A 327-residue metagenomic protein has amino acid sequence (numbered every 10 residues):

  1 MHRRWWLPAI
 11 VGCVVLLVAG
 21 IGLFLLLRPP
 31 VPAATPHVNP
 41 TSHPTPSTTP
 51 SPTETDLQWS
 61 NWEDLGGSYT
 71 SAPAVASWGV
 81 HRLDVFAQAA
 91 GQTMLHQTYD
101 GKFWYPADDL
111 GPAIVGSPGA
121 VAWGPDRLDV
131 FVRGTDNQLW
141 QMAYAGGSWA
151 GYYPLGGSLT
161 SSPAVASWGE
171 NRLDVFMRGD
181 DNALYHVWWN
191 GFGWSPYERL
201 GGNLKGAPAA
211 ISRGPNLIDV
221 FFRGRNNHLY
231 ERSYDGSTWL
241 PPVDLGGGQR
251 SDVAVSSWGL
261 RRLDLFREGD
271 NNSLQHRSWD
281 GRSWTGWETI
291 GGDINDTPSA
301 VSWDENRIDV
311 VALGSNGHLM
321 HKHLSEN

Functional and structural regions predicted by a protein language model:
M1-P8: Short, low-complexity patches enriched in S/T/P/G
W5, C13-V15, S60: Exposed boundary/loop context
A9, P32-A34, D235: Secretory pathway export signals and precursors
I10-I21: Core hydrophobic alpha-helical transmembrane segments of single-pass membrane proteins
G20-S42: C-terminal region of N-terminal signal peptides and the immediate post-cleavage residues of exported proteins
P36-E54: Extracellular mucin-like PTS domains
S51-N327: A structural motif
